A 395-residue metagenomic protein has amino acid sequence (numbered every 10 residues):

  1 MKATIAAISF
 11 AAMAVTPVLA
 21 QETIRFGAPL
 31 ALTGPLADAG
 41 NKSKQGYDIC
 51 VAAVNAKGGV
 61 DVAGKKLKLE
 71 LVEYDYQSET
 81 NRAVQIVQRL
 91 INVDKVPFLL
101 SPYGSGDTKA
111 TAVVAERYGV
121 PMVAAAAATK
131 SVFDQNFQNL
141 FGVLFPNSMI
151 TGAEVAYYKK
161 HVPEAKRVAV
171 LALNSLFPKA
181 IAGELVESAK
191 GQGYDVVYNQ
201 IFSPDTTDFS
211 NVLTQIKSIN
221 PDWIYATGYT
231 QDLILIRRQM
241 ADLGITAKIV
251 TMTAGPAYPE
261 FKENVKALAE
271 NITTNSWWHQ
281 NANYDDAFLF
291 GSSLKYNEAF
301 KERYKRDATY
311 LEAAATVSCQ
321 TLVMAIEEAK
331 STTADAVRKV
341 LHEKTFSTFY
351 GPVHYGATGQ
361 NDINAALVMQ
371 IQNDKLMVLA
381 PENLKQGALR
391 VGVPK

Functional and structural regions predicted by a protein language model:
M1-F10, A20-K395: Extracytosolic ligand-binding ectodomains
V15-P17: N-terminal signal peptide c-region/cleavage motif recognized by signal peptidases
